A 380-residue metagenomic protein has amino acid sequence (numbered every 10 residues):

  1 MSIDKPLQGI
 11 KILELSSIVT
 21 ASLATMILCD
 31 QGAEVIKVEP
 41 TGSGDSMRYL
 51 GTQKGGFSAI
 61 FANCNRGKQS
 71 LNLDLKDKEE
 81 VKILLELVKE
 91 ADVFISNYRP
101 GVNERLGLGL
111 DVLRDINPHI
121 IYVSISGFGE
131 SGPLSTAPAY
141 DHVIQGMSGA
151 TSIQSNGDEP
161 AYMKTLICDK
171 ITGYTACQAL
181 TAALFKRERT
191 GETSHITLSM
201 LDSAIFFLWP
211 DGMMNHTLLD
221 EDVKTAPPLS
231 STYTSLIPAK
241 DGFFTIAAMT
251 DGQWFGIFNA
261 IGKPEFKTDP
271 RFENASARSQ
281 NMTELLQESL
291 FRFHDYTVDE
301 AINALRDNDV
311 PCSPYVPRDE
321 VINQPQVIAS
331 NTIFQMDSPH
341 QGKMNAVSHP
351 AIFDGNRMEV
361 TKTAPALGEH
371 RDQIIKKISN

Functional and structural regions predicted by a protein language model:
M1-R189, L219, A366, H370-N380: N-terminal helix-loop segment corresponding to the beta1-alpha1 unit of nucleotide/adenylate-binding folds
I3, D337-N380: Flexible, small-/acidic-enriched active-site or ligand-binding loops
G42, F128-G129, M200-I205, D241 (+2 more regions): Glycine-rich beta-alpha junction loops
E130, G157-I167, E188-A204, D222-L229 (+1 more regions): Conserved Rossmann-fold dehydrogenase catalytic segment
E159-C168, P238-G242, N356-E359: Flexible glycine/proline-enriched surface loops and loop-helix/loop-strand junctions
G173-T193, F206-H216, N259-E265: Oxidoreductase and adenylate-handling cofactor-binding alpha/beta cores
T232-N308, C312: Aromatic-enriched alpha-helical interface/lid elements that frame and gate functional surfaces
D307-M358: A glycine-rich dinucleotide-binding beta-alpha-beta segment and adjacent secondary-structure elements that constitute
